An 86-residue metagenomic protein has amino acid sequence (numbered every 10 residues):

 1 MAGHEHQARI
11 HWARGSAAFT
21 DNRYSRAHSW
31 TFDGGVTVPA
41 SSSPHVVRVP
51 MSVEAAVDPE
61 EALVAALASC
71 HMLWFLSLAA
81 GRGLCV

Functional and structural regions predicted by a protein language model:
M1-A65, L73-V86: Extended beta-strand/beta-hairpin segments
